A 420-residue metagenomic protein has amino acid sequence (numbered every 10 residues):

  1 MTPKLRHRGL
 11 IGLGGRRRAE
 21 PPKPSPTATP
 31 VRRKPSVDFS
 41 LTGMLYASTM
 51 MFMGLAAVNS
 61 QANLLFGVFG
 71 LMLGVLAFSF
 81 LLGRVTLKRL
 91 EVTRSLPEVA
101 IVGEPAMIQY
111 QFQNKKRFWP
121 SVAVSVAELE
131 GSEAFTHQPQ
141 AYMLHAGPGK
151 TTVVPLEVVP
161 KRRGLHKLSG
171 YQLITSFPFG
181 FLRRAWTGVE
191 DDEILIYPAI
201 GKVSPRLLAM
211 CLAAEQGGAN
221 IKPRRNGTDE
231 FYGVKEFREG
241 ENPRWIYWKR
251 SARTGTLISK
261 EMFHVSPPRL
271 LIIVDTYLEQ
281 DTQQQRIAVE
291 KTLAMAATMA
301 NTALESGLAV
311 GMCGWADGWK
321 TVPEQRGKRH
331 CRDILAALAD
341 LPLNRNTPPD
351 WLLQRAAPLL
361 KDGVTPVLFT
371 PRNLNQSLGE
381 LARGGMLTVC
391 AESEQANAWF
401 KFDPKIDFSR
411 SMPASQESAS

Functional and structural regions predicted by a protein language model:
M1-V31, V37, L207-L208, Q216 (+1 more regions): Exposed, interaction-prone extracellular/peripheral surfaces
T2-R6, I11, L64-L65, G74-T321: An amphipathic, basic-hydrophobic helix/alpha-beta surface used to engage anionic, phosphate-rich ligands or surfaces
T2-T93: Extracellular/lumenal glycan-associated context and N-glycosylation machinery
